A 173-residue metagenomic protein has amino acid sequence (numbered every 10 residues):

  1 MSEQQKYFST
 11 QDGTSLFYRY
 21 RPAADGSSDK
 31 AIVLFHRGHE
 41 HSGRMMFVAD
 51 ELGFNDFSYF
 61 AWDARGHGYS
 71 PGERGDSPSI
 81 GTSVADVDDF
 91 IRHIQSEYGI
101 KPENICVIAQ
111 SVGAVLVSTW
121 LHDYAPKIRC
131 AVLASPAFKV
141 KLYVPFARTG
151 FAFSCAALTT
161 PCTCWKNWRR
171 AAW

Functional and structural regions predicted by a protein language model:
M1-D25: N-terminal cap/lid segment of alpha/beta-hydrolase-fold proteins
S28-R37: Short beta-strand element of the alpha/beta-hydrolase
F35, W62-A64, A134: Alpha/beta-hydrolase
R37-F47, Y59: Serine-hydrolase catalytic-loop signature spanning alpha/beta hydrolases and amidase-signature enzymes
H39-S42, G68-P102: Catalytic nucleophile-loop/oxyanion-hole region of alpha/beta-hydrolase and closely related hydrolase-like folds
A49-E73: Conserved alpha/beta-hydrolase
Q110-W173: Alpha/beta-hydrolase-fold enzymes
